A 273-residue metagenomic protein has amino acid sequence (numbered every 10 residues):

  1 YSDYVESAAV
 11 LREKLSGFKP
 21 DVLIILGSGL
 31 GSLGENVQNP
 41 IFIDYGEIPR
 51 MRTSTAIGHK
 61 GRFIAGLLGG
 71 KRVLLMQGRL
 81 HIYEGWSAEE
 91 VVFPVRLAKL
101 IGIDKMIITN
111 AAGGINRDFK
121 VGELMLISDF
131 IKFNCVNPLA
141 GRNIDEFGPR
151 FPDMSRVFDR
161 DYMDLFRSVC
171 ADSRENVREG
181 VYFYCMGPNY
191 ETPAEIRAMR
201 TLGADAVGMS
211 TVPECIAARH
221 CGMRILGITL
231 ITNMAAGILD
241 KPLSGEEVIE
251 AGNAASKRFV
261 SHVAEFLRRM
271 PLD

Functional and structural regions predicted by a protein language model:
Y1-M154: Metabolite-binding pocket within alpha/beta catalytic cores that recognizes anionic/polar moieties
A98-G102, R200, R219: Non-catalytic positions within long, well-ordered alpha-helices that form the structural scaffold/packing of enzyme
D104, D205, R224: Short acidic/polar active-site loop segments enriched in Thr and Asp
F147-F158, Y184, I196, G252-A264: Polyanion-binding loop/helix "lid" in catalytic or ligand-binding cores
M163, V169-D205, M270-P271: Active-site/ligand-binding-proximal alpha/beta "capping" segment
M209-E247: Zn-dependent metallopeptidase/amidohydrolase metal-coordination segment
A236-D273: His/Asp/Glu-rich mid-to-C-terminal helical/loop segments that flank catalytic regions of hydrolases
